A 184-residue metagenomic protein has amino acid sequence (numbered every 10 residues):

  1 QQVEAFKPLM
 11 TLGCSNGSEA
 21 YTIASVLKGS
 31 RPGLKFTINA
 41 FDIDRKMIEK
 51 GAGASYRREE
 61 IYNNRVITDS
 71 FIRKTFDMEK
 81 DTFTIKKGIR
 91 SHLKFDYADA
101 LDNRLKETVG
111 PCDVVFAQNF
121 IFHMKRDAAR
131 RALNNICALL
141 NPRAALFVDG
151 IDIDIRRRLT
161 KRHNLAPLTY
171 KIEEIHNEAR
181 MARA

Functional and structural regions predicted by a protein language model:
Q1-M10: Conserved AdoMet
T11-G13, A40: Class I SAM-dependent methyltransferase core
S15-G17: Conserved glycine-rich SAM-binding loop
F36-G110, V114-F116, F120: Extended basic-aromatic, gly/pro-enriched interface segments that bind polyanionic ligands
R130-P142: A short glycine-rich, Lys/Arg-flanked "PGG" loop and its adjoining helix->strand segment in the class I
P142-I151: Conserved beta-strand signature within the Rossmann-like core of class I S-adenosyl-L-methionine
I155-A184: Class I S-adenosyl-L-methionine
